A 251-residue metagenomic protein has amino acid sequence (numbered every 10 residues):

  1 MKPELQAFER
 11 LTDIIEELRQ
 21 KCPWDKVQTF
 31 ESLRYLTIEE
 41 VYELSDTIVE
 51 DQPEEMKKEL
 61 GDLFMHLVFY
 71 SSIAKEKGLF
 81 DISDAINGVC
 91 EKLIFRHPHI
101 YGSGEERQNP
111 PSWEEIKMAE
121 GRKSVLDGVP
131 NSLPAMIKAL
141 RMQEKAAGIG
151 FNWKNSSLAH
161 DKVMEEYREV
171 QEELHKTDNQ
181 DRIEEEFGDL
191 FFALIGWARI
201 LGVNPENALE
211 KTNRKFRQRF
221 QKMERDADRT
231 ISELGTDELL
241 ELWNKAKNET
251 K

Functional and structural regions predicted by a protein language model:
M1-E59, M65-F187, F191-K251: Flexible "arm" and connector segments at domain edges
